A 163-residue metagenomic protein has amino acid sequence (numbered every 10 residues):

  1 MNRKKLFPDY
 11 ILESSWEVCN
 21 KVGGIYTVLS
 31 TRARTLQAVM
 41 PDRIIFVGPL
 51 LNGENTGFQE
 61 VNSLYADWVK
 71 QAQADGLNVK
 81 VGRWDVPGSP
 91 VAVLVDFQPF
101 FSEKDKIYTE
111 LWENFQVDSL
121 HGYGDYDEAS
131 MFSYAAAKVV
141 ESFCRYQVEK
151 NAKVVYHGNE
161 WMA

Functional and structural regions predicted by a protein language model:
K4-V22, G48-L50: Nucleotide-activated donor-dependent transferases that construct or modify glycoconjugates
F7, F46-N151: A conserved catalytic-core segment of Leloir-type glycosyltransferases
Y10, K153-V155: Structural motif
G23-T27, Y123-M131, H157: Short, conserved micro-motifs enriched in small and acidic residues
T27-T35: Short amphipathic alpha-helix
D42-I44: Hydrophobic anchor at the start of a short beta-strand that flanks the dinucleotide cofactor-binding loop
G158-M162: Short His-centered aromatic/hydrophobic patch
